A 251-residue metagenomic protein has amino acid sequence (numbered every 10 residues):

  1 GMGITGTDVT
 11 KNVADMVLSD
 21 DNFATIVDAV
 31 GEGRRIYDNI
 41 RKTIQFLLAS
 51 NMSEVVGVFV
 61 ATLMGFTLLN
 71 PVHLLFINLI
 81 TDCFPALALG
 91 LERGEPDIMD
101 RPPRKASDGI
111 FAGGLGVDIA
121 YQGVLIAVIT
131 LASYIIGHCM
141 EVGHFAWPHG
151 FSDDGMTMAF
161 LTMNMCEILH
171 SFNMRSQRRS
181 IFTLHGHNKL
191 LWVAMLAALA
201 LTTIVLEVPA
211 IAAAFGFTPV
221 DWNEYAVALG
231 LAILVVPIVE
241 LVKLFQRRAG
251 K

Functional and structural regions predicted by a protein language model:
G1-R178: Membrane-embedded transport module
G90, L161-K251: C-terminal transmembrane module of polytopic membrane proteins
